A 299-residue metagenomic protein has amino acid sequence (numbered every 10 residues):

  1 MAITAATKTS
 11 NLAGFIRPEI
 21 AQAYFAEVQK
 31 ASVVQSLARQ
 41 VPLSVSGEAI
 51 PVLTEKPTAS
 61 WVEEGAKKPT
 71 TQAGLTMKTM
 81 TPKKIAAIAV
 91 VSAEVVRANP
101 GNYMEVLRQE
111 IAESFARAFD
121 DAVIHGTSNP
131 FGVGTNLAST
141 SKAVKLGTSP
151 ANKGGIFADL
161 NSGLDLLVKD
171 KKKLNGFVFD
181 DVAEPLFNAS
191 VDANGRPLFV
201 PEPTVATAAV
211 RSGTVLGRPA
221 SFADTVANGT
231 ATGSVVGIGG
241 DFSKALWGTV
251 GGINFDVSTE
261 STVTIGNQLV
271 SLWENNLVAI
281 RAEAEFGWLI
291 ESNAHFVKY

Functional and structural regions predicted by a protein language model:
A2-A87, H295: Assembly/oligomerization interface modules of large self-assembling protein complexes
S44, A143-V278, A282-A284, H295: Extended oligomerization regions of viral-like shell subunits
I50, I111, I280: A residue-level signal for conserved active-site and pocket-lining positions in enzyme catalytic cores
K56-A59, A86, V95, R117 (+3 more regions): Short loop/turn segments at secondary-structure transitions that flank enzyme active sites
K56-A59, D120-I124, S128, K172-K173 (+1 more regions): Intrinsically disordered or highly flexible coil/loop and linker segments, enriched in small and charged/polar residues
T58-V62, N99, L186-A189, W247 (+1 more regions): Short helix/loop capping segments that flank catalytic or ligand/cofactor-binding pockets
T76-T79, A87-K169, A193, E283 (+1 more regions): Alpha-helical scaffold segments that mediate packing/assembly in large oligomeric complexes
F286-Y299: Structural signal for terminal/edge beta-strands and the immediately following C-terminal loop/tail that closes
